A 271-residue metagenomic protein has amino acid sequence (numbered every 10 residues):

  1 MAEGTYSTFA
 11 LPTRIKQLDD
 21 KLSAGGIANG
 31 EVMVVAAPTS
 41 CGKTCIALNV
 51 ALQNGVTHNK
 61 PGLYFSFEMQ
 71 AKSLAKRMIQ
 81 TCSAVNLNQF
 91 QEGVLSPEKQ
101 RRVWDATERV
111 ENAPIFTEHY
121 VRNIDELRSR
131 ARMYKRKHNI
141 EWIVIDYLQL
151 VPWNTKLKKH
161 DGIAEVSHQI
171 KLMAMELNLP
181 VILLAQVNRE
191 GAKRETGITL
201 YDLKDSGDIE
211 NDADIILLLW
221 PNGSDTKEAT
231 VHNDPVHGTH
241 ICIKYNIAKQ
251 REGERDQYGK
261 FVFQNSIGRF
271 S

Functional and structural regions predicted by a protein language model:
M1-N29, V85, D105-P114, D125 (+2 more regions): Core recognition of P-loop NTPase motor domains used across DNA-transaction enzymes
D19-S23, V56-N139, W153, Y258-K260: Cytosolic-facing regulatory segments adjacent to core modules
A28-M33, K60: Pre-Walker A (Motif I) flank of P-loop NTPase domains
A36-A37: The Walker A (P-loop) glycine that initiates the GxxxxGKT/S ATP-binding motif of P-loop NTPases
S40, A84, N88-E92, I124-I143 (+2 more regions): C-terminal regions of RecA-like/P-loop NTPase motor modules
I46, V50, L74: Hydrophobic positions on the alpha1 helix immediately C-terminal to the Walker A/P-loop
N49-T57: Walker A/P-loop NTP-binding motif
I140-L183: Helical hairpin unit composed of two closely spaced alpha helices linked by a short loop
